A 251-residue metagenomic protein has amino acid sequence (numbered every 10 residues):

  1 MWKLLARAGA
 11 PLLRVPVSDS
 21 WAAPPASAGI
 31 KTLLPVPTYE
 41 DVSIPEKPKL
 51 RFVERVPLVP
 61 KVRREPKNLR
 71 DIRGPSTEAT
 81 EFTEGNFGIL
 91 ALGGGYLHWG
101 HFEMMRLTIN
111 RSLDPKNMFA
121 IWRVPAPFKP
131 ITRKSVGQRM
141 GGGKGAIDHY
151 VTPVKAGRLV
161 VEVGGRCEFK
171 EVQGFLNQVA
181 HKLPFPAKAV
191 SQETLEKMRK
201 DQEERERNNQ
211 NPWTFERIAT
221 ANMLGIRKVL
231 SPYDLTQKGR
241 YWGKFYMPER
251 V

Functional and structural regions predicted by a protein language model:
W2-V251: Ribosome-associated RNA-binding proteins
